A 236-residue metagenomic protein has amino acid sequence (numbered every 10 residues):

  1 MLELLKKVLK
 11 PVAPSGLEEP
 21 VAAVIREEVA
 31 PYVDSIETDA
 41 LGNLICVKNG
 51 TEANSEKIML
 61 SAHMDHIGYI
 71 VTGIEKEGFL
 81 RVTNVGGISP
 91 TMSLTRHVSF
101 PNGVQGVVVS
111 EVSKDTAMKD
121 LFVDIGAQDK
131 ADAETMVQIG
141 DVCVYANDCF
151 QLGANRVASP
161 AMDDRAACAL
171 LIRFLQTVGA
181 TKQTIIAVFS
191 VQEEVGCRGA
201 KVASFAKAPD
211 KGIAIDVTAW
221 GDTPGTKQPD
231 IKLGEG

Functional and structural regions predicted by a protein language model:
M1-G236: N-terminal hydrophobic/helix-forming segments and targeting peptides
